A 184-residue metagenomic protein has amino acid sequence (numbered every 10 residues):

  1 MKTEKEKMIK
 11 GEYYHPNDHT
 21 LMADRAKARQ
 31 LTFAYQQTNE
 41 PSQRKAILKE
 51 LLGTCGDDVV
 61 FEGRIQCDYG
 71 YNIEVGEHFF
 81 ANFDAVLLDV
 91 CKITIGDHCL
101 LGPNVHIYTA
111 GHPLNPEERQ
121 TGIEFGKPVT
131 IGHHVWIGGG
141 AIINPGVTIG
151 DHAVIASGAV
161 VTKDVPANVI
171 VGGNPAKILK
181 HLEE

Functional and structural regions predicted by a protein language model:
M1-D58, P175-K180: Terminal amphipathic alpha-helical/low-complexity segments used for targeting or macromolecular assembly
I65-V75, F80-I149, V169, N174-E184: Flexible, glycine/small-residue-enriched loop-and-beta-strand segment within the central core of proteins
T148, T162-K163: Active-site/ligand-binding-proximal alpha/beta "capping" segment
A159: Glycine-rich GHKL/ HATPase_c ATP-binding element in histidine kinases
